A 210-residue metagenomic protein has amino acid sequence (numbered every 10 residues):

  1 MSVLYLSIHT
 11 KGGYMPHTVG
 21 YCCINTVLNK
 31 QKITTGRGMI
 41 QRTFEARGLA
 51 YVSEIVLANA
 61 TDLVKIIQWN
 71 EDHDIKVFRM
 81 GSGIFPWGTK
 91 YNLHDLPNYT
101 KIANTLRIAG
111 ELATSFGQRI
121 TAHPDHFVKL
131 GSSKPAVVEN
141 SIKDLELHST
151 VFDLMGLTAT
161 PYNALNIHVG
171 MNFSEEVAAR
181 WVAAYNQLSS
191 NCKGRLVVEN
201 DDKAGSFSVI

Functional and structural regions predicted by a protein language model:
L6-Q118, V128-G131, A136-S141, S149-T150 (+4 more regions): Alpha/beta catalytic barrel-like cores
G81, H168-G170, V198-D202: Short His-Asn-centered micro-motif
H123: Conserved, mostly hydrophobic/aromatic
S132-L145, E175-N186: Short, electropositive alpha-helical surface patch
L157-N172: Active-site groove signature of glycoside hydrolases
E175-I210: Acidic/histidine-rich catalytic cores of soluble enzymes
